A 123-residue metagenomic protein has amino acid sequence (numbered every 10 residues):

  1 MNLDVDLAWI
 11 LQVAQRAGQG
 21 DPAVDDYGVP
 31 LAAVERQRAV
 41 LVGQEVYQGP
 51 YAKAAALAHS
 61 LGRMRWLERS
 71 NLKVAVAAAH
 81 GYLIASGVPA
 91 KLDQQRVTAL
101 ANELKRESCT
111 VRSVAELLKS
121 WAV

Functional and structural regions predicted by a protein language model:
M1-V123: FIC/Doc superfamily catalytic core
